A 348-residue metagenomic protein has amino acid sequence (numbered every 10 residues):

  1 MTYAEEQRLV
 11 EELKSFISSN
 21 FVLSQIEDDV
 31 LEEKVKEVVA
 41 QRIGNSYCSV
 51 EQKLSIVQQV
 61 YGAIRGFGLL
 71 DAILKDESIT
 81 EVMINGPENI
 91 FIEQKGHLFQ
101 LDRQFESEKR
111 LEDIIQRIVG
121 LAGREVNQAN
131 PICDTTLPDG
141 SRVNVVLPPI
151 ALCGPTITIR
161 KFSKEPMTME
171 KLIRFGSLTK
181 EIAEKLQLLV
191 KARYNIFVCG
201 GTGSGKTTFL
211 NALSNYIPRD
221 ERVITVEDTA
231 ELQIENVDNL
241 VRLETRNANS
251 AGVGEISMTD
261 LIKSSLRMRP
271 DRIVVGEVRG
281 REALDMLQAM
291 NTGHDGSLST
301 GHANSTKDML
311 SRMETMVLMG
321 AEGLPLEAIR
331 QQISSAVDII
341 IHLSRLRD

Functional and structural regions predicted by a protein language model:
M1-V126, L137: N-terminal accessory targeting/assembly segments
D76, N89-A192: P-loop NTP-binding catalytic core
S163-R174, N215-K263, M309-M313: P-loop NTPase switch/communication element
L189, G201-T202: P-loop (Walker A) phosphate-binding loop of NTP-binding proteins
V198: Hydrophobic anchor at the beta1->P-loop junction of P-loop NTPases
K206: Conserved lysine of the Walker
E227, I234-V241, S265-R345: Conserved P-loop NTPase nucleotide-binding/switch module
